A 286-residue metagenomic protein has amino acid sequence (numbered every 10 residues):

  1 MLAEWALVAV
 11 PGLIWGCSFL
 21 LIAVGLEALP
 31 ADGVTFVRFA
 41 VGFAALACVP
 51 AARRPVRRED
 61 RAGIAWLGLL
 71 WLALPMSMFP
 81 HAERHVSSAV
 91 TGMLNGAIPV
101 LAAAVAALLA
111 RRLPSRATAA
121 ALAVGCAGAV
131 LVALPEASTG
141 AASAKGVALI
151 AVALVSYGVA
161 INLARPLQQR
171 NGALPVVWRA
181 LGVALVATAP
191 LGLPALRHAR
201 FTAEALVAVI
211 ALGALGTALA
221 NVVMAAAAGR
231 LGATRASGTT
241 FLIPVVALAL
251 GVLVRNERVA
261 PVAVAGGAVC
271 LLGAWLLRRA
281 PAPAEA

Functional and structural regions predicted by a protein language model:
M1-F36, S77, H81, L122 (+3 more regions): Glycine-/small-residue-enriched transmembrane alpha-helix faces in small-molecule transporters and effluxers
M1-W5, E27-F36, V56-A62, A119 (+3 more regions): Juxtamembrane helix-entry segments on the extracytoplasmic side of multipass membrane proteins
V8, E59-L69, P114-C126, G146-V147 (+2 more regions): Cytoplasmic-side transmembrane-helix entry/capping segments in multi-pass membrane proteins
I14-I22, A47-N95, L131, G213-L231: Specific transmembrane alpha-helical segments of multi-pass solute transporters/efflux pumps, especially DMT/EamA
G25, V34, R38, A82 (+7 more regions): Hydrophobic/aromatic residues within transmembrane alpha-helices of multi-pass small-molecule transporters
F36-V37, L72, T91-A97, L163-L185 (+1 more regions): Helix-helix packing/entry segments at the starts of transmembrane helices
A40, L46, V105, P114-E136 (+4 more regions): Hydrophobic transmembrane alpha-helices of multi-pass small-molecule transport proteins
F43-L46, A102-L108, L122, T139-A195 (+2 more regions): Transmembrane alpha-helical segments that form core, pore/gating elements of small-molecule transporters/exporters
